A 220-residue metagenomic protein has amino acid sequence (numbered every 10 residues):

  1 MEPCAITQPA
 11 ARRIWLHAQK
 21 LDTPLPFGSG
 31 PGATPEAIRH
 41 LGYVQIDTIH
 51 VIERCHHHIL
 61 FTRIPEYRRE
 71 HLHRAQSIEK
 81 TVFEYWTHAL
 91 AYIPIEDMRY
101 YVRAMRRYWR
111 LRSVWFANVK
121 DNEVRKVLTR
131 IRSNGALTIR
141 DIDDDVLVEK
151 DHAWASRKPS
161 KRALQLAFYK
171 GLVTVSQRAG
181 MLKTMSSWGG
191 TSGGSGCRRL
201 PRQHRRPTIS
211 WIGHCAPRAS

Functional and structural regions predicted by a protein language model:
M1-S220: Long, low-complexity intrinsically disordered regions
